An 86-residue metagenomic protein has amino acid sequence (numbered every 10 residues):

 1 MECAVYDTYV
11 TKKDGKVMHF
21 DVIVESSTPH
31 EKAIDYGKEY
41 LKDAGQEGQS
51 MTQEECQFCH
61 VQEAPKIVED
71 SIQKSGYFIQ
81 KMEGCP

Functional and structural regions predicted by a protein language model:
M1-M18: Short, charged/polar N-terminal "headpieces" of proteins
Y6-T8, V22, G37, I79: Generic structural hydrophobic/aromatic packing signal, biased to beta-strands
M18-D43: Short, flexible N-terminal segments of the mature chain
Y36-P86: Acidic, low-complexity intrinsically disordered segments
